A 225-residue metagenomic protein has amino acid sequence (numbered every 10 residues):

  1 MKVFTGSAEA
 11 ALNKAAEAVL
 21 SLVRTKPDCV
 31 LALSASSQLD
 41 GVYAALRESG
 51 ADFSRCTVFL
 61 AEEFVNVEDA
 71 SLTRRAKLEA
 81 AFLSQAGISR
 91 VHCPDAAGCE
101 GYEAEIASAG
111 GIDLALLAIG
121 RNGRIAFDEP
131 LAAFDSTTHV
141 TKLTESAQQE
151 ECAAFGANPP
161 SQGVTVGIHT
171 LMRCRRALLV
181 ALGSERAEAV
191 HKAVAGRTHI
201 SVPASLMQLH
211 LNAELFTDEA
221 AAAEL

Functional and structural regions predicted by a protein language model:
M1-L31, V91: N-terminal glycine-/serine-/threonine-rich phosphate-binding loop
T25-S49: Glycine-rich N-terminal segment of FAD-binding domains in flavoprotein oxidoreductases, spanning the beta-loop-helix
L33-Q38, L117-R121, L182: Glycine-rich beta-strand-to-loop/alpha-helix junction loops that act as flexible
A45-F53, P130-V140, A195: A glycine- and small-aliphatic-rich helix-loop capping segment at beta-alpha/alpha-beta transitions that lines
F53-L116: Ligand-binding beta-strand-loop-alpha-helix segment within the catalytic cores of soluble metabolic enzymes
V67-E68, G123-E129, A133-S136, E188 (+1 more regions): Short acidic/glycine-rich loop or secondary-structure boundary segments that cap or lie
R124-I168: Class I SAM-dependent methyltransferase SAM-binding "motif I" and its flanking Rossmann-like core
H169, R173-L225: ATP/nucleoside-binding phosphotransfer catalytic cores, i.e., glycine-rich phosphate-binding loops
